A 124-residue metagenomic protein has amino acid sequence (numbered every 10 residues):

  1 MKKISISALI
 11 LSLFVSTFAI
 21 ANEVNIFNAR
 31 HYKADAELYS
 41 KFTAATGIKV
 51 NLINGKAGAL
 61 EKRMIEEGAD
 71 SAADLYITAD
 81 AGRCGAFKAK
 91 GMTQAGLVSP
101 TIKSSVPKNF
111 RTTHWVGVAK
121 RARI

Functional and structural regions predicted by a protein language model:
M1-A8: Bacterial N-terminal signal peptides that target proteins for export
A8-L9, A19: Cleavable N-terminal signal peptides
V15-A21: Sec/Tat signal peptide C-region and signal peptidase I cleavage site
N22-A86: Early extracytoplasmic/lumenal segment of secretory-pathway proteins
T43-A44, A89-G96: Glycine-rich, phosphate-binding/catalytic loops in enzymes
S71-Y76, Q94-I124: A structural signal for short loop-to-beta-strand junctions that line the ligand-binding cleft of periplasmic/secreted
